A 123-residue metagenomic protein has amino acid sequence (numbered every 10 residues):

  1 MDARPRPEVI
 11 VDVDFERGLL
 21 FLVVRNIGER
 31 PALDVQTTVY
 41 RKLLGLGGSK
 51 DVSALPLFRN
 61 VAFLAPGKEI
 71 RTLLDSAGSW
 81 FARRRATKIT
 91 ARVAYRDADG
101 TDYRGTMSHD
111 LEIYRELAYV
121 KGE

Functional and structural regions predicted by a protein language model:
M1-L33, T37-L43, E123: Membrane-proximal alpha-helical anchors
M1-P5, D51-S53, G100: Short, solvent-exposed secondary-structure boundary motifs
I10-D12, V23, A62-F63, L73 (+1 more regions): Generic structural detector for well-ordered beta-strands
I10-F15, V61, A65-K68, G100-D102: Mobile, glycine- and charge-enriched loop segments and immediately flanking short secondary-structure elements within
E16, V23, Y40-G45, P56 (+3 more regions): Hydrophobic/basic alpha-helical segments enriched in Actinobacteria
F21, A32-D34, G47, A82 (+1 more regions): Short acidic, gly/pro-rich beta-turn/loop elements at beta-sheet edges and active-site/ligand-binding grooves
G45-F81: Intrinsically disordered, low-complexity Pro/Gly/Ser/Thr-rich segments with frequent PxxP/GP/PP motifs and embedded
P66-K68, L73-E123: Terminal connector regions
